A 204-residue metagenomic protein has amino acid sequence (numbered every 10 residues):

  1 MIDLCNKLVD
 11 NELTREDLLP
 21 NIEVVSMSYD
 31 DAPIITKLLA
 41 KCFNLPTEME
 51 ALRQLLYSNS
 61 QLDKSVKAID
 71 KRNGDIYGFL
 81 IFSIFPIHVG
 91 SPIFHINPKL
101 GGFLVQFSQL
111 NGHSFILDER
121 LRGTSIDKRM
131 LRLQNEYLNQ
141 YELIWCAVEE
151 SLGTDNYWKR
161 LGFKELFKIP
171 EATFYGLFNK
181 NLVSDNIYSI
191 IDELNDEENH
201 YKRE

Functional and structural regions predicted by a protein language model:
M1-L19: Short acidic N-proximal helix/loop "leader" segments that mark the beginning of a domain or an inter-domain linker
N6, S151, I169-E204: C-terminal "cap" of GNAT-fold acetyltransferases
N21-I35: A short beta-loop-alpha structural element at the N-terminal edge of CoA-dependent acyl/N-acetyltransferase catalytic
C42-R72, I76-I87: Active-site rim helix/loop that mediates acceptor-substrate recognition in acyltransferases
D75, F79-S114, R122: Conserved acyl-donor/pantetheine-binding loop and adjacent beta-alpha core of acyl/acetyltransferases and related
L117, G123-E136, R160: Conserved acetyl-CoA-binding loop-helix of GNAT-fold acetyltransferases
L138-E150: Conserved GNAT acetyl-CoA-binding A-motif
E150-I169: Conserved active-site alpha-helix within GNAT-family acetyltransferase domains
